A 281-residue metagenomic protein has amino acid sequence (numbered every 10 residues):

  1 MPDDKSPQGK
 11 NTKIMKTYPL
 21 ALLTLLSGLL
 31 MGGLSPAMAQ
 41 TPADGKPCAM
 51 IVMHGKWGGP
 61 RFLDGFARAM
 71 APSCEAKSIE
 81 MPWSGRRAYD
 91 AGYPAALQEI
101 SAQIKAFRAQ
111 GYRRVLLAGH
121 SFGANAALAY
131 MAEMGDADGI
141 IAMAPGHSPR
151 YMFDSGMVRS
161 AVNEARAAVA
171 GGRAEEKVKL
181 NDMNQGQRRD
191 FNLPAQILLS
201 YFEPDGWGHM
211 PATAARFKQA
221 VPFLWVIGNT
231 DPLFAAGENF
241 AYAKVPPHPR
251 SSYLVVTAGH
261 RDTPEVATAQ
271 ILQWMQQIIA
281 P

Functional and structural regions predicted by a protein language model:
D44-A71, M81: Short, surface-exposed "cap/lid" segments of acyl-processing enzymes
D90-A109: Alpha/beta-hydrolase active-site loop
A118-G123, A127: Gly/Ala-rich beta-loop-alpha elbow adjacent to hydrolase catalytic centers
I141-M152: Active-site nucleophile loop of the alpha/beta-hydrolase fold
Q196-A215: Active-site nucleophile elbow and catalytic-triad environment of alpha/beta-hydrolase enzymes
Q219, W225-I227: Short beta-strand/loop motif that positions the catalytic acidic residue of the alpha/beta-hydrolase fold
P232-E238, T263: Conserved alpha/beta-hydrolase "acid-adjacent" motif
V256-P281: Catalytic active-site module of serine/aspartate enzymes centered on a nucleophile-bearing elbow/loop
